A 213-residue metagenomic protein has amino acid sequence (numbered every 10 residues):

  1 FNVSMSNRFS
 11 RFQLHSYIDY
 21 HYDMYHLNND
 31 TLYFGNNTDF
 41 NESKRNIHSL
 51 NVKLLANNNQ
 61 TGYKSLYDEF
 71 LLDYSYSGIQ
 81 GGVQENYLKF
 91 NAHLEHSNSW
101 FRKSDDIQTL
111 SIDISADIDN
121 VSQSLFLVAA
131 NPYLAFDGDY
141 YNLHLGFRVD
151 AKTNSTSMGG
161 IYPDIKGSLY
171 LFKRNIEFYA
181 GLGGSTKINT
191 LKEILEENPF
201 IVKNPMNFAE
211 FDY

Functional and structural regions predicted by a protein language model:
F1, K44-L50, Q84-F90, S124-V128 (+2 more regions): Residues that define the transmembrane beta-barrel architecture of outer-membrane proteins
F1-L66, D73-K89: Flexible loop and strand-edge segments within Gram-negative outer membrane beta-barrel domains
N7-R11, Y20-H26, N58-Q60, L72-Q80 (+7 more regions): Transmembrane beta-strands of outer-membrane beta-barrel pores
F12-I18, L66-L72, F90, K103-I112 (+3 more regions): Transmembrane beta-strands of outer-membrane beta-barrel proteins
F34, F40, Y67-E69, Q84-S124 (+3 more regions): Beta-strand-dominated lipid-handling architectures at cellular/organellar boundaries
D39-R45, N59, S77-E85, D117-Q123 (+2 more regions): Outer-membrane beta-barrel domain signature
K152, T156-M158, N175, E193: Predominantly the C-terminal beta-signal and adjacent terminal strand-loop region of outer-membrane beta-barrel
L191-Y213: Outer-membrane beta-barrel signature, preferentially recognizing the C-terminal barrel domain of Gram-negative
